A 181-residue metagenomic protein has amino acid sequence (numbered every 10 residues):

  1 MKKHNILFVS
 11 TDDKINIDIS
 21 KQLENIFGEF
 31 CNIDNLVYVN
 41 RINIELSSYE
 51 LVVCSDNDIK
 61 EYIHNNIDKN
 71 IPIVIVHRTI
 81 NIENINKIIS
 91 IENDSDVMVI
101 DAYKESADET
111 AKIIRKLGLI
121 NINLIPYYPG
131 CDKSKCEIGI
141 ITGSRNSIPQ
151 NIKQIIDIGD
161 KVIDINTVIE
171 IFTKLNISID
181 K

Functional and structural regions predicted by a protein language model:
K2-F27, V39-I42, N57-I113, K153-K181: Ser/Thr/Gly-rich flexible loops in soluble cytosolic domains mediating phosphotransfer, phosphorylation
F27-V37, L117-Y127: Short beta-strand elements in bilobed, periplasmic/extracellular small-molecule ligand-binding domains
C31, E50, I71-P72, I120-I122 (+2 more regions): A structural micro-motif
N35-S47: N-terminal beta-strand-loop-alpha-helix module at the start of alpha/beta ligand-binding or catalytic domains
Y38-R41, S55-E61, K104, P126-G130 (+1 more regions): Short, polar loop motifs at secondary-structure junctions
E45-V52, S134-I138: Short acidic/histidine-rich motifs immediately flanking catalytic phosphotransfer sites in two-component signaling
S134, S144, K174-S178: Ligand-binding grooves and catalytic loops that recognize ribose/phosphate and carbohydrate rings, and esterified lipid
K135-I138, T142-G143, I148-I165: Structured core of small recognition/catalytic domains
